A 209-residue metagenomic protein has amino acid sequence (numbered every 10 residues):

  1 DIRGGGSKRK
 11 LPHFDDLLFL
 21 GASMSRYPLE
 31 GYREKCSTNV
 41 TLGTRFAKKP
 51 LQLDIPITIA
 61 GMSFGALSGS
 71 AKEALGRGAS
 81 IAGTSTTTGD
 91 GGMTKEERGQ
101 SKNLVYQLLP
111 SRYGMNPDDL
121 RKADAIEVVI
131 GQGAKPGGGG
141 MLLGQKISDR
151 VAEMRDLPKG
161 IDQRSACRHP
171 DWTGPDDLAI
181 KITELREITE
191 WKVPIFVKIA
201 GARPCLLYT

Functional and structural regions predicted by a protein language model:
D1-I57, G61-S80, T84-S85, G92-M93 (+3 more regions): Conserved, well-structured core domains of diverse proteins
D54-T58, M154-C167, I188-W191: Gly-rich Lys/Arg/Thr-decorated short loops/hinges at beta-loop-alpha junctions or inter-strand turns that position
S80, A179-E190: Surface-exposed amphipathic alpha-helices with a cationic face
K95, W172-A179: Active-site-adjacent beta->alpha loops and helix N-cap segments on the catalytic face of soluble alpha/beta enzymes
N103, I188-A200: Short beta-strand/loop segments at the ligand-binding rim of alpha/beta enzyme cores
Q107, E127-G131, K198: Short beta-strand segments
A134, D162-P175: Active-site beta->alpha loop and helix N-cap motifs at the rims of alpha/beta catalytic domains
Y208-T209: Conserved small/polar residues in nucleotide/adenosyl-binding loops
